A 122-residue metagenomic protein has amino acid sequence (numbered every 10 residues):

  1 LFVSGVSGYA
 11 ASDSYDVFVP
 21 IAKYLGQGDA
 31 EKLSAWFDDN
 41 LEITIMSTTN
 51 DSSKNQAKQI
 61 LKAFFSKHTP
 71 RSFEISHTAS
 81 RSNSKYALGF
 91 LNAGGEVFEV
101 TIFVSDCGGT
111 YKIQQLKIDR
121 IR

Functional and structural regions predicted by a protein language model:
L1-K23, A35: Short, low-complexity N-terminal intrinsically disordered segments enriched in polar/charged residues
S12-D16, K23-Y24, E31, E74-N83 (+1 more regions): Exposed acidic/polar residues on beta-strands and adjacent loops within beta-sheet cores, strongest in beta-propeller
S14, G26, N50-K54: Solvent-exposed, acidic/flexible segments
V17, I21, D29, Q56-L61: Stable alpha-helical elements in mature extracytoplasmic
D29-N40: Short, well-ordered alpha-helical segments enriched in acidic and aromatic residues
E42-N50: A short gly/proline-enriched turn/hairpin at secondary-structure junctions
K58-V97: Surface-exposed, charged secondary-structure patches
V97-R122: Short beta-strand edge/turn micro-motifs at domain boundaries
